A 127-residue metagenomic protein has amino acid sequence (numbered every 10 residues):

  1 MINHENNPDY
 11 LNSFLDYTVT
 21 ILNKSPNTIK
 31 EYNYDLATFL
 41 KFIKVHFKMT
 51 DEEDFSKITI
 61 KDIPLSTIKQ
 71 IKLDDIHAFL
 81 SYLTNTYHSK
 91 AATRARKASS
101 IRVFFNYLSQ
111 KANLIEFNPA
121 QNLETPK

Functional and structural regions predicted by a protein language model:
M1-I2: Short, charged, low-complexity amphipathic alpha-helix
N12-N27, A37-K127: N-terminal core-binding DNA-recognition domain of tyrosine recombinases/integrases
